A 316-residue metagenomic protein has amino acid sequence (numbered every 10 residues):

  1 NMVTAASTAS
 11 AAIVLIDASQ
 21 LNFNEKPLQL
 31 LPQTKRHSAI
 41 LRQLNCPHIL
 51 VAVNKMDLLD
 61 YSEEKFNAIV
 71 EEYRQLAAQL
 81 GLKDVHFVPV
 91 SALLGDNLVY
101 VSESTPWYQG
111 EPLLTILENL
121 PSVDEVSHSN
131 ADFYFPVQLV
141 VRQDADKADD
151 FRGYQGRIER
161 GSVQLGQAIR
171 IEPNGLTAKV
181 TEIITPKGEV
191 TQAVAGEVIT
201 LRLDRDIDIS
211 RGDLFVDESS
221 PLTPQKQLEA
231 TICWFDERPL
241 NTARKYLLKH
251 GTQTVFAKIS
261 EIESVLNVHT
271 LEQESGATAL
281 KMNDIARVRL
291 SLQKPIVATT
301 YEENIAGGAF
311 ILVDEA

Functional and structural regions predicted by a protein language model:
M2, I13, L41, N54 (+8 more regions): Residue-level signature of catalytic and energy-coupling elements of molecular machines, predominantly ATP/GTP-dependent
V3, S7, D17, R42 (+6 more regions): Signal for well-folded cores of large energy- and translation-related assemblies
T4, V14, P32-I40, E64-A78 (+3 more regions): Solvent-exposed alpha-helical segments within well-ordered globular domains of core cellular machineries
A6-N67: Conserved Switch II/interswitch segment of TRAFAC-class P-loop GTPases
D17-Q20, N54-L58, V90-L93, N174 (+3 more regions): Short, ordered loop/turn segments at secondary-structure junctions
P47, L58-D132, Q138-V141: Canonical P-loop GTPase G-domain recognition
V126-S129, F133, D236-E237, G251: Acidic, polar loop-rich interaction surfaces within structured domains
Q143-A316: C-terminal effector/interaction modules appended to NTPase cores
